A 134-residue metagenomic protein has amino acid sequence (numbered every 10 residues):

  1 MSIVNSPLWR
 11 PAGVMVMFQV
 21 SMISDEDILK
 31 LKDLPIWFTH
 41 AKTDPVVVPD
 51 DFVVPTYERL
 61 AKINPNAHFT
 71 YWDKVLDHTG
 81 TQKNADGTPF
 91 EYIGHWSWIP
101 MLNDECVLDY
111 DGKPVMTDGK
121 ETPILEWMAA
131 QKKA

Functional and structural regions predicted by a protein language model:
M1-K32: Primarily recognizes the serine-hydrolase "nucleophile elbow" in alpha/beta-hydrolase and SGNH/GDSL folds
M15-F18, T39, W72-D73: Alpha/beta-hydrolase-fold catalytic nucleophile elbow
Q19-E26, V46-V47, T79-T81: A short beta-to-alpha transition loop/helix N-cap that caps and shapes the active-site region
D25-K30, D50, P65-N66: Active-site-proximal cap/loop segments of hydrolase catalytic domains
L31-K32, W37-D44: Short beta-strand/loop motif that positions the catalytic acidic residue of the alpha/beta-hydrolase fold
P45-P55: Conserved alpha/beta-hydrolase "acid-adjacent" motif
V53-I63: Conserved loop-alpha-helix segment in the C-terminal half of the alpha/beta-hydrolase fold that carries the catalytic
A61-A134: C-terminal catalytic histidine-bearing segment of alpha/beta-hydrolase fold enzymes
